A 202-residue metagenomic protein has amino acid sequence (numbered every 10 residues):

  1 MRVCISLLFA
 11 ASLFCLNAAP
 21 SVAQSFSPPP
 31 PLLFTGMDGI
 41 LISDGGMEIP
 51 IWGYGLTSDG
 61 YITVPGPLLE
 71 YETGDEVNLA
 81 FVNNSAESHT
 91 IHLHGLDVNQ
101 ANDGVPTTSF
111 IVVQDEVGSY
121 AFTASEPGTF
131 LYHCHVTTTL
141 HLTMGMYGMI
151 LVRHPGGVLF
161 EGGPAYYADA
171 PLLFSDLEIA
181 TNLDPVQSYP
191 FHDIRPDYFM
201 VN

Functional and structural regions predicted by a protein language model:
M1-C4: Positively charged n-region of N-terminal signal peptides that target proteins for export
S6-N17: Bacterial N-terminal signal peptides
P20-A101, T107-I111, E116-V117, Y167 (+1 more regions): N-terminal, post-signal-peptide metal-ligating segments of extracellular/periplasmic oxidoreductases, dominated by
Q24-F26, T143-S175: Extracytoplasmic/periplasmic copper-protein system
L33-T35, E70, E76-V82, S119-T123 (+3 more regions): Residues within well-ordered beta-strands of beta-sheet-rich folds
S43-D44, A101-N102, F160, T181-L183: Short helix/loop capping segments that flank catalytic or ligand/cofactor-binding pockets
S85-H89, L96-V98, V105-L159: Extracellular/periplasmic metallocenter environments
G162-F199: Compositionally biased low-complexity segments at domain edges in trafficked proteins and select soluble regulators
